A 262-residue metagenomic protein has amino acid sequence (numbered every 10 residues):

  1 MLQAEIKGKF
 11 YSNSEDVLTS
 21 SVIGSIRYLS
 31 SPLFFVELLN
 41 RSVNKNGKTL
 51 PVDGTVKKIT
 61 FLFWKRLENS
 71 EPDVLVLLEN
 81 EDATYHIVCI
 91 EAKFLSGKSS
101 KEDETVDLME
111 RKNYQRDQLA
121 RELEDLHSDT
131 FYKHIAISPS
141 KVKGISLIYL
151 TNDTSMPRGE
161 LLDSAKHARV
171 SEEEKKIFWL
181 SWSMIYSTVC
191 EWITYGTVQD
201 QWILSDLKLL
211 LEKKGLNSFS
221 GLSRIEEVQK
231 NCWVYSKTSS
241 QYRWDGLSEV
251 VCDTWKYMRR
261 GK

Functional and structural regions predicted by a protein language model:
M1-K262: Charged, terminal alpha-helix-loop-beta segments that serve as non-catalytic nucleic-acid engagement and/or assembly
